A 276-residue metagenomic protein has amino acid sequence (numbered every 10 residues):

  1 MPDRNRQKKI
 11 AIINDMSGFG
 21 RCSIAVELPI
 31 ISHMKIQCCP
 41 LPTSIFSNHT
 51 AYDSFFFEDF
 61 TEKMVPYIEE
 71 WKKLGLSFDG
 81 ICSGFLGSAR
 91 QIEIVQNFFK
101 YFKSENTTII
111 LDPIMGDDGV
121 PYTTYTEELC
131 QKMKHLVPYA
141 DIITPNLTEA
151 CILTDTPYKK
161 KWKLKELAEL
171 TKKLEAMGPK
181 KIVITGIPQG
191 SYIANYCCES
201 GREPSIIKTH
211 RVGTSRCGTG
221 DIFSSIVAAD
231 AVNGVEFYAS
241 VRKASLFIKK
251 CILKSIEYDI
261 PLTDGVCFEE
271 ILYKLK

Functional and structural regions predicted by a protein language model:
P2-L111, M115-T123, E269-L272: Conserved N-terminal subdomain of the carbohydrate kinase-like
I13, M34, W71-L74, Y101-F102 (+6 more regions): Change "in soluble alpha/beta enzymes" to "in soluble alpha/beta proteins
G18, P204-G218: Short pre-catalytic strand/loop immediately N-terminal to key active-site residues, enriched for Gly-Thr
K63-P66, H135, E169, A239-F247: A non-catalytic, amphipathic alpha-helix used as a structural packing/dimerization or gating element in enzyme scaffolds
T123-P204, T214: Conserved phosphate/ATP/ADP-binding segment of small-molecule kinases
T214-F237, V241: Short, small-residue alpha-helix embedded
Y238-K276: Charged C-terminal helix
